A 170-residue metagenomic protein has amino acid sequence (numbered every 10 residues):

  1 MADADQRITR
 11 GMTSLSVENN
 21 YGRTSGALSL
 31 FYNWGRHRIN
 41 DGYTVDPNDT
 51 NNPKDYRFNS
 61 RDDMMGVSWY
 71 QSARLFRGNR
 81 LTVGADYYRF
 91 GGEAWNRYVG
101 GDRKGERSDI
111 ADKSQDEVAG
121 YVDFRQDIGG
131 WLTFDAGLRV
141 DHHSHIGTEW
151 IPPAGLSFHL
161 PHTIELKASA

Functional and structural regions predicted by a protein language model:
M1-A170: Outer-membrane beta-barrel proteins, especially TonB-dependent receptors
